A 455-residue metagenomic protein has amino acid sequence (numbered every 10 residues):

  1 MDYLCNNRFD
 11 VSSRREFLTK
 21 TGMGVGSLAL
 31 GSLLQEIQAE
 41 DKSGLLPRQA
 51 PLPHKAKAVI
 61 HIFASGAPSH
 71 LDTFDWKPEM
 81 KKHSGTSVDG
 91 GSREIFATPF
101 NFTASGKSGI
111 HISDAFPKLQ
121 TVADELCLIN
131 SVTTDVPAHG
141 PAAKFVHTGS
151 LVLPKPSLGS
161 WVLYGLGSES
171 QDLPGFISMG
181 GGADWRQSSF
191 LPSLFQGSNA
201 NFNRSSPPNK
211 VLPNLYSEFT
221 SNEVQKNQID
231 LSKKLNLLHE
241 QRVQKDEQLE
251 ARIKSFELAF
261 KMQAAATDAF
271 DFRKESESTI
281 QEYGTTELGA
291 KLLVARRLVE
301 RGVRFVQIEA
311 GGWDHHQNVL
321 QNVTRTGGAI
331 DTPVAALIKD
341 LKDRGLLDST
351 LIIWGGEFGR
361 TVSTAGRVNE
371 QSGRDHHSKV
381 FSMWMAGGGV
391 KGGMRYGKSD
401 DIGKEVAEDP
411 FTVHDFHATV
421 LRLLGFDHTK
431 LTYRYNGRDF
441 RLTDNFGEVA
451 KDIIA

Functional and structural regions predicted by a protein language model:
M1-A455: Ligand-binding pockets and gating/stacking loops
